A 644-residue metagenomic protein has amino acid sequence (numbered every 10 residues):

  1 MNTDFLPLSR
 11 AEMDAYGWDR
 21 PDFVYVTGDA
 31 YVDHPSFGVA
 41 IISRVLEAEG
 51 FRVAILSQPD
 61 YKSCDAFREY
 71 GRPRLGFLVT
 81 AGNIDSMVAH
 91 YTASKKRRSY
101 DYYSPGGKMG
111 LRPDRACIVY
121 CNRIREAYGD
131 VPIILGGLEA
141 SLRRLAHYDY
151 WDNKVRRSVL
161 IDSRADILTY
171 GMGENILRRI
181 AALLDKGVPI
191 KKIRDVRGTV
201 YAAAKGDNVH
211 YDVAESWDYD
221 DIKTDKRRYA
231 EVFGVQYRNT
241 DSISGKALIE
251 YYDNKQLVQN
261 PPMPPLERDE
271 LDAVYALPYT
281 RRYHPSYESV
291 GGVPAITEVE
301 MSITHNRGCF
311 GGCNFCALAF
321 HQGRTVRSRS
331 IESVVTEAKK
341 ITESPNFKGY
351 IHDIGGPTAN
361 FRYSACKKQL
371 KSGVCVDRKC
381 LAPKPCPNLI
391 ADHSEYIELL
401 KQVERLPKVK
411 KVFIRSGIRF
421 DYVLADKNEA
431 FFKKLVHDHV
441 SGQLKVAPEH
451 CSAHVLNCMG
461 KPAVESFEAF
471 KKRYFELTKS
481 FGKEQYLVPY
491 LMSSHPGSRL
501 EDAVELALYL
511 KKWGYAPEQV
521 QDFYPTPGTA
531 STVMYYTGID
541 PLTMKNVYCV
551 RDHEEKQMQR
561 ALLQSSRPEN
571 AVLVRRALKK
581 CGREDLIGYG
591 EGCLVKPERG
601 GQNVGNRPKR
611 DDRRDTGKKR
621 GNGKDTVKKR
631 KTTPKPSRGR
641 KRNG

Functional and structural regions predicted by a protein language model:
M1-R20, A30, R227-S302: N-terminal [4Fe-4S]-dependent radical SAM core
Y25, I41, L56, D60-Y61 (+3 more regions): Conserved SAM/AdoMet-binding glycine-rich loop
V26-D29, V290-A317, V335, T342 (+1 more regions): N-terminal pre-triad scaffold of radical SAM enzymes
G38, S57-Y252, L257-N260: Glycine-rich beta-alpha loop elements in corrinoid/cobalamin-binding modules across cobalamin-dependent enzymes
K62, K191-D241, N254, M263-L266 (+6 more regions): Terminal amphipathic helices with adjacent charged low-complexity linkers/tails
D85-S94, L142-R144, E174-R179, A203-D207 (+7 more regions): Flexible glycine/acidic-rich beta-alpha junction loops that bind and position SAM and/or redox cofactors in anaerobic
D166, V274, C309, V334 (+3 more regions): Conserved, mostly hydrophobic/aromatic
Q602-G644: Intrinsically disordered, Lys/Arg-rich low-complexity segments
